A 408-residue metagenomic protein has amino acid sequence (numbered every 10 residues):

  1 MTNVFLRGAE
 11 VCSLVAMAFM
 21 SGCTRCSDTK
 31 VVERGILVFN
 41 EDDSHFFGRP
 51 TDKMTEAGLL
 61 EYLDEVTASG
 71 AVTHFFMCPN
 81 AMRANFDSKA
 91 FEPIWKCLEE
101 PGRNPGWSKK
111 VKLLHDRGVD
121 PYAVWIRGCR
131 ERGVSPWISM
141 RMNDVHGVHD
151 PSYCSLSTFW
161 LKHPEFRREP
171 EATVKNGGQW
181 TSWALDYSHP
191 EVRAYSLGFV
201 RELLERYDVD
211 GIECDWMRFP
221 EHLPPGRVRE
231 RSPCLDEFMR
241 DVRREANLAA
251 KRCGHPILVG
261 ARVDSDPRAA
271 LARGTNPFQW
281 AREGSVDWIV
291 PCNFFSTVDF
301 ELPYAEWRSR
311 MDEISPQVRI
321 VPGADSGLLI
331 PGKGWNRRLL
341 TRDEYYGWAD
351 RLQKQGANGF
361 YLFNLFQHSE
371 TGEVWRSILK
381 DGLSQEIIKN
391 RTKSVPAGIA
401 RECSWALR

Functional and structural regions predicted by a protein language model:
A16-M77, A81, V395-R408: Mature N-terminal, pre-catalytic/accessory segment of carbohydrate-active enzymes
V32-M54, C97, P105-R127, W137-E202 (+2 more regions): Active-site-adjacent "subsite" loops/lids of carbohydrate-active enzymes
F39-D42, I257-S265, M311-R342: Active-site clefts of carbohydrate-active enzymes
F47-G48, D52-A57, N80-N85, H115 (+5 more regions): Acidic-and-aromatic substrate-binding clefts and catalytic sites of carbohydrate-active enzymes
D52-S69, G102-R130, Y195, P233-R244 (+1 more regions): Aromatic- and glycine-enriched glycan-recognition loops and surfaces that form the carbohydrate-binding subsites
G58-N85, R206-G211, S285-I289, L352-G359: Catalytic domains of carbohydrate-active enzymes, especially glycoside hydrolases
V72-H115, E221-P224, P291, E301 (+1 more regions): Aromatic-lined carbohydrate-binding/catalytic grooves of carbohydrate-active enzymes
E191-V318: Active-site neighborhood of glycoside hydrolase catalytic domains
